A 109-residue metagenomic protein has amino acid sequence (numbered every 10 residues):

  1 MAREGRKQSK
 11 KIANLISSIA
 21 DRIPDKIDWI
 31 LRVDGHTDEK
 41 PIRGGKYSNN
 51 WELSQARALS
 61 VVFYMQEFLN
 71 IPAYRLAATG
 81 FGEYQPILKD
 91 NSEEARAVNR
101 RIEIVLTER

Functional and structural regions predicted by a protein language model:
A2-L15, W29, H36-R109: Periplasmic OmpA-like peptidoglycan-binding domain that tethers envelope proteins to the cell wall
I19-A20: Extended amphipathic alpha-helical interaction segments
I23-P24: Short loop/turn motifs that connect adjacent beta-strands in outer-membrane beta-barrel proteins
